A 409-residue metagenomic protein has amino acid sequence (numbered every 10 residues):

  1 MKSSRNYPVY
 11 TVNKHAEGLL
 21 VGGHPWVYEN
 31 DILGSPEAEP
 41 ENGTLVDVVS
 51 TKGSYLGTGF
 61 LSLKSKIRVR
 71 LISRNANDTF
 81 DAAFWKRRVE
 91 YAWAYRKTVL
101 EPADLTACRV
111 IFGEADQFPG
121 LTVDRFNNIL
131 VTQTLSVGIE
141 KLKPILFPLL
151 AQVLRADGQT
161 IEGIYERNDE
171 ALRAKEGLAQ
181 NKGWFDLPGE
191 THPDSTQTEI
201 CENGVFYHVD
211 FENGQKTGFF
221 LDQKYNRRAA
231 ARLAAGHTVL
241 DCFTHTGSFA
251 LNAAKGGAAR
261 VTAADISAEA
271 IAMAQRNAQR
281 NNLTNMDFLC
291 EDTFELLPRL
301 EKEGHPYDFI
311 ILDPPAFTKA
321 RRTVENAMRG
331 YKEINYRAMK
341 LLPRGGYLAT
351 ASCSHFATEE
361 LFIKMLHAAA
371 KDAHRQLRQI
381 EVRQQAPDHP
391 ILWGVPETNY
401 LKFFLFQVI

Functional and structural regions predicted by a protein language model:
M1-N127: Non-catalytic accessory regions of SAM-dependent methyltransferases
I111-D124, K143-F219: Non-catalytic substrate-recognition/targeting regions of SAM-dependent transferases
G236-H245: Conserved class I S-adenosyl-L-methionine
T246-A259: Conserved SAM-binding loop of SAM-dependent methyltransferases across substrates and taxa, primarily the Class I
R260-D265: Conserved SAM-binding motif I beta-strand of class I
E269-I311: S-adenosyl-L-methionine
Y307-R337: Mobile active-site "lid"/loop adjacent to the S-adenosyl-L-methionine
E333, Y347-I409: C-terminal catalytic and target-recognition region of SAM-dependent MTase-like enzymes, primarily methyltransferases
